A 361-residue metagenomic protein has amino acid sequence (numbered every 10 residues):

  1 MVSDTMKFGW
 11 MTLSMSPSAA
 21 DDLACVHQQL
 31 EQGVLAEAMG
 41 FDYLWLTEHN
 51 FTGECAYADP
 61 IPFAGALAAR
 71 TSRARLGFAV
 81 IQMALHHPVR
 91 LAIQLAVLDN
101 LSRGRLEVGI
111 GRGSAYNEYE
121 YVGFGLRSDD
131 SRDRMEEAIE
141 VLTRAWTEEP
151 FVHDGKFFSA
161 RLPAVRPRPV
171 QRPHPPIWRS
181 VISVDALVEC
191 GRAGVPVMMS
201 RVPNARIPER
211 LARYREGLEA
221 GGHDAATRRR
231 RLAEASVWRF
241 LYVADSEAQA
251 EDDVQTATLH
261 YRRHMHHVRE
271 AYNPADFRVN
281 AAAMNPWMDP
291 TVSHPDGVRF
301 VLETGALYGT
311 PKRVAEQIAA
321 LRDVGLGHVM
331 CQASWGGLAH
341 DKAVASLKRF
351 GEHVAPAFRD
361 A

Functional and structural regions predicted by a protein language model:
M1-T71, R75-L76, R172-P175: N-terminal beta1-alpha1-beta2 module of alpha/beta enzyme domains
V2-D4, D129-R166, A205-V324, A361: An alpha-helical appendage that flanks or caps ligand/catalytic pockets
V2-S3, E37, A64-R73, L95 (+4 more regions): Acidic (Asp/Glu)-rich catalytic clusters
T5-A24, A84-V152, P196-M199, P203-R206 (+2 more regions): Flexible, glycine-rich active-site loops centered on histidine and acidic residues that chelate a metal or position
F8, A36, G40, E48 (+10 more regions): Conserved, mostly hydrophobic/aromatic
F8-W10, L44-L46, L76-F78, L106-I110 (+4 more regions): Hydrophobic faces of well-ordered beta-strands that scaffold small-molecule active sites in alpha/beta enzyme cores
T12-H27, I81-V89, Q171-V181, L241-A244 (+1 more regions): Active-site mouth loops of central-metabolism enzymes
Y57-F78, R134, L347-A361: Alpha-helix-loop-beta-strand connector modules within alpha/beta enzyme cores
